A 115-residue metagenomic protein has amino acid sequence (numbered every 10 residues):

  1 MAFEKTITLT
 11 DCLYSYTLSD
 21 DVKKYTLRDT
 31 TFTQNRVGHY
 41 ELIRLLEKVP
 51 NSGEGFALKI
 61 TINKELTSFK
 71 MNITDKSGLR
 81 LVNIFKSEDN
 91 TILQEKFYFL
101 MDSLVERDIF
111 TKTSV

Functional and structural regions predicted by a protein language model:
M1, L13-T17, N51-K59, V115: Short, mixed-charge, low-aromatic patches
M1-I7, F32-P50, F99-R107: Charged, low-complexity, helix/coiled-coil-prone segments
M1-T30: Terminal, regulation- and interaction-focused segments at domain boundaries
E4, L9, S19, V37 (+3 more regions): Residue-level signal for well-ordered alpha-helical segments
K5-L9, K24, Y40-L42, G53 (+1 more regions): Generic, low-specificity signal for short hydrophobic/alpha-helical stretches with a mild N-terminal bias, encompassing
D21-S68: Ser/Thr-rich, low-complexity intrinsically disordered terminal regions
T61-V115: C-terminal basic regulatory modules in eukaryotic proteins
